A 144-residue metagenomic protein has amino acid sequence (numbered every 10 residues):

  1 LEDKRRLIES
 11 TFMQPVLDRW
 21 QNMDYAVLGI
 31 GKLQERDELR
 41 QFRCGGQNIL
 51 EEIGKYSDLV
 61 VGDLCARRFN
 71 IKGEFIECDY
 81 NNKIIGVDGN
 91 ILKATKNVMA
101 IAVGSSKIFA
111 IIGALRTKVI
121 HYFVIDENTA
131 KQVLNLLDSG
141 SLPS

Functional and structural regions predicted by a protein language model:
L1-S144: Conserved phosphate- and dinucleotide-binding cores of soluble alpha/beta proteins, encompassing both enzyme active
